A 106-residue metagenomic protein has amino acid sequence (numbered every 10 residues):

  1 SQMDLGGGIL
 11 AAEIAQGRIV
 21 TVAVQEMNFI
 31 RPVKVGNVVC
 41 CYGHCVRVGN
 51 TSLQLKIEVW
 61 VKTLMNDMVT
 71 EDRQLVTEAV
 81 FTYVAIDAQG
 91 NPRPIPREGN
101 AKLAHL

Functional and structural regions predicted by a protein language model:
S1-I19: Active-site helix/loop of acyl-thioester processing domains in fatty-acid/polyketide metabolism, spanning hotdog-fold
Q2, F29, V80-Y83: Broad hydrophobic/π-residue packing in well-ordered secondary structure
M3, M27, M65-M68: Detector for methionine-enriched segments
Q16-V35: Small beta-barrel nucleic-acid-binding modules, principally OB-folds
K34-V38, V46-L106: HotDog/MaoC-like acyl-thioester-processing domains
